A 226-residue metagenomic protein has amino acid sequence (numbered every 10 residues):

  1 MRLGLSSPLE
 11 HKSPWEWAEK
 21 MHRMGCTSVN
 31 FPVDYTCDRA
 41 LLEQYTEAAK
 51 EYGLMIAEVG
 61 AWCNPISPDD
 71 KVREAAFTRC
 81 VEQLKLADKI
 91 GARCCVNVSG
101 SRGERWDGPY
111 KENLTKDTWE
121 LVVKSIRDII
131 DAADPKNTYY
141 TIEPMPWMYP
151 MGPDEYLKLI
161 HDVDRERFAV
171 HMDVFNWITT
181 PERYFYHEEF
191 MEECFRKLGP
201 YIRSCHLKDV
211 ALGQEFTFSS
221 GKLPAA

Functional and structural regions predicted by a protein language model:
M1-G4: Extreme N-terminal starter segment of soluble prokaryotic enzymes
S7-W15, F31-E43, N64-E74, G103 (+3 more regions): Acidic-and-aromatic substrate-binding clefts and catalytic sites of carbohydrate-active enzymes
L9, S13-Y35, Q83, I90-R93: Catalytic domains of carbohydrate-active enzymes, especially glycoside hydrolases
S13-A18, E47, Y52, V210: Catalytic alpha-helical scaffold of carbohydrate-active enzymes acting on polysaccharides/glycoconjugates
W15, K50-E51, D70-V170: Active-site acidic/histidine proton-transfer and metal-coordination neighborhood in alpha/beta enzyme cores
E19, S28-V29, V59, K124-A226: Acidic/histidine-rich catalytic cores of soluble enzymes
V33, S99, D209: Short secondary-structure boundary segments
D38-G53, E58: Aromatic-lined substrate-binding rim segments of carbohydrate-active enzymes
